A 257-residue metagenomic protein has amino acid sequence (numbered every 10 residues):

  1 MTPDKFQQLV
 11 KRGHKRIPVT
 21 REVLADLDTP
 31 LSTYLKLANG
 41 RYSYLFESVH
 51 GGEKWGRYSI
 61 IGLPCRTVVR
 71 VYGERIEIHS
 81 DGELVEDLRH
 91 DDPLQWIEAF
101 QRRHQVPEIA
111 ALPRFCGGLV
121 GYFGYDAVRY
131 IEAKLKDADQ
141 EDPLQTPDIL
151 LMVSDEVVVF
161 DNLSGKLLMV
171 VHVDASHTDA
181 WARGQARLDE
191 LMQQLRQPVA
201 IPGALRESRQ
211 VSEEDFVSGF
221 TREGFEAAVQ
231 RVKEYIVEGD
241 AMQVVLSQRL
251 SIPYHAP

Functional and structural regions predicted by a protein language model:
M1-P257: Extended alpha-helical targeting/anchoring segments, especially N-terminal organellar/secretory targeting helices
